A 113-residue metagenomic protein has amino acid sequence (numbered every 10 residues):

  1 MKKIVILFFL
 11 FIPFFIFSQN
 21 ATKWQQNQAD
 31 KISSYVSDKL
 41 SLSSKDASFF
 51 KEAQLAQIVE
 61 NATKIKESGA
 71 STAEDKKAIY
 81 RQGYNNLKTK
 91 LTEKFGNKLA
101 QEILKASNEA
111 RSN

Functional and structural regions predicted by a protein language model:
M1-W24: Bacterial Sec-dependent N-terminal signal peptides
Q19-N113: Charge-rich (acidic/polar
